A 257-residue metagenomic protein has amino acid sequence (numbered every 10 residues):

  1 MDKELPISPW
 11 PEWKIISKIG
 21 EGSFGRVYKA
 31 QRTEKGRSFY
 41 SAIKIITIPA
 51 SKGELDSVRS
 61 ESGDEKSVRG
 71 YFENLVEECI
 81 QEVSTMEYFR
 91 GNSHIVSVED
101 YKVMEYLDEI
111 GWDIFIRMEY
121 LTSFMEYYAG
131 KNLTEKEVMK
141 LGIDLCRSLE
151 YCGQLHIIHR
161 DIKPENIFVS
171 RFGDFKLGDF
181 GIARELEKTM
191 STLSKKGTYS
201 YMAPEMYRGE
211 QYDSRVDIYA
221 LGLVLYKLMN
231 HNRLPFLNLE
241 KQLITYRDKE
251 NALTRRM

Functional and structural regions predicted by a protein language model:
S97-W112: Short beta-strand micro-motifs within the conserved protein kinase catalytic domain, predominantly in the N-lobe
E109-F124: Conserved short submotifs of the Hanks-type protein kinase catalytic core that shape the nucleotide-binding pocket
L141-G142: Activation segment signature within eukaryotic-like protein kinase domains
G153-V169: Catalytic-loop of the protein kinase fold
T192-E205: Conserved activation segment of eukaryotic-like protein kinases, specifically the C-terminal portion of the activation
D217: Conserved catalytic-loop aspartate of Hanks-type protein kinases
